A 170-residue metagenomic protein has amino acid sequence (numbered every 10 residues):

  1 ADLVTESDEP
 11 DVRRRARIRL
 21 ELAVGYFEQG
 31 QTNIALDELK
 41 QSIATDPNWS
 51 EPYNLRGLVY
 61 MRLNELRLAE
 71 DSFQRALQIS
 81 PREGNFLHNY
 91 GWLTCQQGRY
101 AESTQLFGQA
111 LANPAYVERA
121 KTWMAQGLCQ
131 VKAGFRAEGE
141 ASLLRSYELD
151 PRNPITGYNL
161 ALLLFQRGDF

Functional and structural regions predicted by a protein language model:
D2-I18, N113-E118: TPR-adjacent "capping" and linker segments in tetratricopeptide-repeat scaffold/adaptor proteins
E9, A16, S50-E51, G84-N85 (+3 more regions): Helix-start (N-cap) detector for alpha-helical repeat units in TPR-like alpha-solenoids, especially tetratricopeptide
D11, T45, I79, N113-A115 (+1 more regions): Structural marker of alpha-solenoid helical repeat scaffolds
V12-T45: Alpha-helical segment of the N-proximal tetratricopeptide repeat
E21, L55, N89, W123-A125 (+1 more regions): Canonical tetratricopeptide repeat
G30-E38, L63-R75, Q97-Q109, A133-R145 (+1 more regions): Structural signature of tandem alpha-helical TPR/SEL1-like repeats, specifically the intra-repeat loop/turn
L66-A125: Surface-exposed, polar helix/loop patches in the mature regions of secreted/periplasmic/lumenal proteins that form
